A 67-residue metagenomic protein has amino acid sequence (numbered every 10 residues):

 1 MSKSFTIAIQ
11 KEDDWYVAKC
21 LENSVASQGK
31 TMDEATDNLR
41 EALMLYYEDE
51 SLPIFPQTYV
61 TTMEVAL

Functional and structural regions predicted by a protein language model:
M1-A8, D37-L67: Short, charged, surface-exposed hinge/linker loops at domain edges that act as mobile lids or interdomain connectors
K3, A8-C20: Short aromatic-glycine-(Arg/Gly/Cys) micro-motifs in beta-strand/loop hairpins
W15-N38, Y47: Amphipathic, hydrophobic secondary-structure cores in small proteins
